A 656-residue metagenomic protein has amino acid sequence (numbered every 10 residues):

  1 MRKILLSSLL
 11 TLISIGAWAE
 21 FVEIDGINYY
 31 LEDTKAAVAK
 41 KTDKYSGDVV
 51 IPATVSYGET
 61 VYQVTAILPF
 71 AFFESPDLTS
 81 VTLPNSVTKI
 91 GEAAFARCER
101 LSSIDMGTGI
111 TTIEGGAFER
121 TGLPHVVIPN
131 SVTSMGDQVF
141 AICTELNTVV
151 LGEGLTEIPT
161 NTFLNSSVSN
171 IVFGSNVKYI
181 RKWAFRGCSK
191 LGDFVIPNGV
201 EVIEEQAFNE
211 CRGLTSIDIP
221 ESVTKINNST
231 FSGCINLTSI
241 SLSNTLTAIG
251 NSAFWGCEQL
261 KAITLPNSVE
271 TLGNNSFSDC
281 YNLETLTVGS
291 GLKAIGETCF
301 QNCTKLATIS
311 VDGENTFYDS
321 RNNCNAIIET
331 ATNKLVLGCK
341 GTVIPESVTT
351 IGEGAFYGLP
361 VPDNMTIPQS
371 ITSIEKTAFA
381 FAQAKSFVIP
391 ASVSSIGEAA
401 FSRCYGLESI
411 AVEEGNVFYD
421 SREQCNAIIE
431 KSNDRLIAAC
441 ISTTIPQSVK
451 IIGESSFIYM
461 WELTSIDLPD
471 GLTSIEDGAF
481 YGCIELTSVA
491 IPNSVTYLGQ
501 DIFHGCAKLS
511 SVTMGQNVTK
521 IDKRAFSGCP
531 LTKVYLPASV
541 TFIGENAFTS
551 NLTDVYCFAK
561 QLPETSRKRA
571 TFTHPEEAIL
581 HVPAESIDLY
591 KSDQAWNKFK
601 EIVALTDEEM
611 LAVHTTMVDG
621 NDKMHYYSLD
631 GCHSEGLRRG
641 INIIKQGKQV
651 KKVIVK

Functional and structural regions predicted by a protein language model:
M1-K3, I643-K656: C-terminal tail/sorting-segment detector
A17-I24: Boundary at the C-terminal end of the N-terminal hydrophobic targeting segment
G26, D33, K44-A66, P76-K89 (+21 more regions): Structural signature of tandem-repeat unit edges
Y57-E59, M624-K648: Short, surface-exposed loop/turn motifs with a glycine/proline- and acidic-biased composition
L68-F70, G91-A94, E114-A117, G136-V139 (+15 more regions): Consensus positions within tandem repeat domains that build extended binding/scaffold surfaces
S592-M610: A recurrent domain-boundary module in secreted/ectodomain proteins
L605-C632: Residue-level detector of functionally pivotal "anchor" positions at catalytic/ligand-binding pockets or at interdomain
